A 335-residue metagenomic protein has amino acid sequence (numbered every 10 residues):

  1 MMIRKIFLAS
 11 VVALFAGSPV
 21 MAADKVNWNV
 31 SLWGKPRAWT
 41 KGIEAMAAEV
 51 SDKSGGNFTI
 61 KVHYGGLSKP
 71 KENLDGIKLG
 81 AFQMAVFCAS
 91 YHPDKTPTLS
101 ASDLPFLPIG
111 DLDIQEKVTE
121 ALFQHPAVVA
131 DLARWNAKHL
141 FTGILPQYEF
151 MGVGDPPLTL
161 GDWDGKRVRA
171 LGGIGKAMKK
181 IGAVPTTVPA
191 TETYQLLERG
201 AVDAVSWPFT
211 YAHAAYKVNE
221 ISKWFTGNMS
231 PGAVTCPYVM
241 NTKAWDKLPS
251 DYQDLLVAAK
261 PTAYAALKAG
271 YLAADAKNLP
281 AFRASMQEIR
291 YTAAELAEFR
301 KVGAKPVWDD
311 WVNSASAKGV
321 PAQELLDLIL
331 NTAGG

Functional and structural regions predicted by a protein language model:
M1-L8: Bacterial N-terminal signal peptides that target proteins for export
L8-A16: Hydrophobic alpha-helical targeting segments used for export or membrane insertion
S18-A22: Sec/Tat signal peptide C-region and signal peptidase I cleavage site
A23-E116, F123, A127-G335: N-terminal secretory/targeting leader peptides
